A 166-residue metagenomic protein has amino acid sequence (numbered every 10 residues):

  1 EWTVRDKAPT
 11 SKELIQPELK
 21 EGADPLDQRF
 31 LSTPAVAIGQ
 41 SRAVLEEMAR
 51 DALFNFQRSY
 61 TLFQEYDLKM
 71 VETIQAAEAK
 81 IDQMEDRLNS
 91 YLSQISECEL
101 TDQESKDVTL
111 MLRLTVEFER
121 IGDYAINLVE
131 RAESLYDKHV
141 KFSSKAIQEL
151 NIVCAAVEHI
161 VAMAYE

Functional and structural regions predicted by a protein language model:
E1-E166: Cytosolic, long alpha-helical scaffolding segments
